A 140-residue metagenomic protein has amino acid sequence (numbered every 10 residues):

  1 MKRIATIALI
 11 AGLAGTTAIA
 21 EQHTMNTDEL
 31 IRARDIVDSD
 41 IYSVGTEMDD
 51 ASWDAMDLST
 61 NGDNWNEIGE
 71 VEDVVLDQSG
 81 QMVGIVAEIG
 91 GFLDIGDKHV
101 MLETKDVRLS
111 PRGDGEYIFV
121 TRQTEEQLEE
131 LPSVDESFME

Functional and structural regions predicted by a protein language model:
K2-T6, I19-E140: Peripheral interaction segments used for macromolecular assembly
A11-G12: Repetitive helical segments and hydrophobic/amphipathic motifs
G15-T17: N-terminal signal peptide c-region/cleavage motif recognized by signal peptidases
